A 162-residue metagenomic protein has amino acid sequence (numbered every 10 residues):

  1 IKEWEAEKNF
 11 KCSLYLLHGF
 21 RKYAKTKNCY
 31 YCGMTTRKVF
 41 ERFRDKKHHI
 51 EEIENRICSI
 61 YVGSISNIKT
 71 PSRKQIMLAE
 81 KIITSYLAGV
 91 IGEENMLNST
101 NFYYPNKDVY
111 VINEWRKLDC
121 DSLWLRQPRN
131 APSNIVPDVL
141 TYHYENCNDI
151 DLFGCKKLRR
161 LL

Functional and structural regions predicted by a protein language model:
I1-L14, H18-N28, T36-L162: Boundary/linker segments flanking structured domains
